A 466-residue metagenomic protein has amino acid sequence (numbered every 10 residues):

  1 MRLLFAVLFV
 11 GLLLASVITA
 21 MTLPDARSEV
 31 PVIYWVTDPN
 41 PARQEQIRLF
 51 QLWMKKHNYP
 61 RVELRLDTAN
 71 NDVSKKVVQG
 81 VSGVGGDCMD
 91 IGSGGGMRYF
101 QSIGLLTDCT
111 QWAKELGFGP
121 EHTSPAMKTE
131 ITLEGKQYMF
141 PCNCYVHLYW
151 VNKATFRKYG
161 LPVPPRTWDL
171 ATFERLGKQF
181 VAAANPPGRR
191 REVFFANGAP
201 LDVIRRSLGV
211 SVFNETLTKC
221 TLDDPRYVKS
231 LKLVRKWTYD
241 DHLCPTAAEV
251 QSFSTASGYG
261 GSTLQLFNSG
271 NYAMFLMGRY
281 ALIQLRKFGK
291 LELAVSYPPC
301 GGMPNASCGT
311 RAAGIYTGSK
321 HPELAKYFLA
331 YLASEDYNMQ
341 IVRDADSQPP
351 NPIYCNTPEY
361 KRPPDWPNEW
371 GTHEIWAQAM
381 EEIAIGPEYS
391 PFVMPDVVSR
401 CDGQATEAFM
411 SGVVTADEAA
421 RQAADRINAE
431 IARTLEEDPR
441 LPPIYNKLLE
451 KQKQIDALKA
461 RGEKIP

Functional and structural regions predicted by a protein language model:
R27-E29, D344-A408, P442-P466: Long, aromatic- and glycine/proline-rich binding clefts that accommodate carbohydrate-like moieties
E29-N40, P60-D67, C88, Y138 (+1 more regions): Short, well-ordered beta-strand elements
D38-R61, D402, A420: Short, polar/charged alpha-helical segment
L49, K56-T123, R157-G160, Q265-N268 (+2 more regions): Extracytoplasmic "Venus flytrap"/periplasmic binding protein-like
H57-E63, V81, Y159, C244 (+4 more regions): Extracytoplasmic/periplasmic substrate-recognition and gating elements
G92-L148, A294-Y297, I465-P466: Hinge/lid segment of periplasmic solute-binding proteins
L133-C142, T172-V228, K232-R235, T263-L264 (+1 more regions): Extracytoplasmic/periplasmic solute-binding protein
G177-K178, L217-S257, R286-K287, P298: Glycine-centered hinge/linker elements that transmit conformational signals in sensory and ligand-binding systems
